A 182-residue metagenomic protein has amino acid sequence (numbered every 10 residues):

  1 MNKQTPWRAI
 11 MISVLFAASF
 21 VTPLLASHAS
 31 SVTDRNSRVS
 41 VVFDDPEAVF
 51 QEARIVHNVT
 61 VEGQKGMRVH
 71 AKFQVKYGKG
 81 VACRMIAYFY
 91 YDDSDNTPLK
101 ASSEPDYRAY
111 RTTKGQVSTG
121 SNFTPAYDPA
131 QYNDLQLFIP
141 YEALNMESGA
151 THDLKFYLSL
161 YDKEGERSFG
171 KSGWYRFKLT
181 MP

Functional and structural regions predicted by a protein language model:
M1-A29: Secretory targeting signatures
H28-K65, V69, T180-P182: Short, compositionally biased P/S/T/A/G/V-rich stretches that sit at domain boundaries
V32-S37, P105-Q116, Y141-A143, D153-P182: Short beta-strand elements
V56-A87, D134: Contiguous beta-strand segments within globular domains
G66, V117-S121, A126-Y141: Aromatic sugar-binding surface patches on proteins that engage polysaccharides or sugar-phosphate polymers
V75-C83, D95-A101, E147-S148: A short beta-turn/strand-edge loop motif at beta-sheet boundaries
G80, A130-L135, Y141-K155: Short glycine/proline/serine/threonine-rich loop/turn segments at secondary-structure transition edges
Y90-T112: Short aromatic-acidic-glycine turn motif
